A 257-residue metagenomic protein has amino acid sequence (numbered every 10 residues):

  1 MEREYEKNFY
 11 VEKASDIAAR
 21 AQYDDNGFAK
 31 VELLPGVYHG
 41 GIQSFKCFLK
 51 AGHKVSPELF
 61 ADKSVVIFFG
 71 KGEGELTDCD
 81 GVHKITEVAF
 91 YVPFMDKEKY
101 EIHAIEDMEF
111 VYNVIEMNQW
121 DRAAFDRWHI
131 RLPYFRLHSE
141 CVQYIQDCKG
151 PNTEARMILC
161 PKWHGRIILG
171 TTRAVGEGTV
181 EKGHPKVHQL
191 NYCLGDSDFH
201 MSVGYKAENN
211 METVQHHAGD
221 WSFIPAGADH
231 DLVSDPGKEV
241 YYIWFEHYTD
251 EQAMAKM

Functional and structural regions predicted by a protein language model:
M1-G41, N118-V180: A short, N-terminal "cap"/entry segment at the start of jelly-roll beta-barrel domains of the cupin/DSBH fold
M1-Q43, C47-V88, K97-K99: Generic N-terminal amphipathic/basic segments
Y5, I105-D147, D235-M257: Double-stranded beta-helix
K54-A61, G178-P185, T213-V214, V233-S234: Short histidine-centered beta-strand/loop micro-motifs that create catalytic or ligand/metal-coordination sites
L59-L76, G183-Y205: Short, conserved beta-strand element in jelly-roll/cupin
D78-K97, A207-A226: Short acidic-glycine-tyrosine-enriched beta hairpin
K97-E101, A228-D231: Short, charged beta-turn/beta-strand-edge "cap" motif at the junction between a beta-strand and an adjacent loop
H188-Y192, E212, H217-M257: C-terminal functional regions that serve as terminal interaction/effector modules
